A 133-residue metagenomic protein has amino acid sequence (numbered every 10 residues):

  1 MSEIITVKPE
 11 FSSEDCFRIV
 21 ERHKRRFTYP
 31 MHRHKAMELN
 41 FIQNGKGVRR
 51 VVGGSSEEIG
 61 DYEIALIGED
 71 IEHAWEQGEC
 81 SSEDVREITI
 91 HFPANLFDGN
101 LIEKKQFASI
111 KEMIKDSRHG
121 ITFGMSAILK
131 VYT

Functional and structural regions predicted by a protein language model:
M1-L66, D70-A74: Generic protein-terminus/edge-of-domain signal
S2-F11, E69-Y132: A hydrophobic/aromatic-rich effector-binding and dimerization subdomain of bacterial HTH-type transcriptional regulators
